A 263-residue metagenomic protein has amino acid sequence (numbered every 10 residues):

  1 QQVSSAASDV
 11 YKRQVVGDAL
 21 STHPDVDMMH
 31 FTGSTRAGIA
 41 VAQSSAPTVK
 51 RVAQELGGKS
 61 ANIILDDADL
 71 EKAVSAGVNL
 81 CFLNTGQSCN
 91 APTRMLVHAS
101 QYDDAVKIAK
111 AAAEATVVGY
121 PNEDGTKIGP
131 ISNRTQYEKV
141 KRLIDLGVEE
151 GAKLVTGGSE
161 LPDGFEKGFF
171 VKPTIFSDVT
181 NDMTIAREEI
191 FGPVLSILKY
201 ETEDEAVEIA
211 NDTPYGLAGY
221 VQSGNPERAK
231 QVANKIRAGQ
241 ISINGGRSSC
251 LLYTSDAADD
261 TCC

Functional and structural regions predicted by a protein language model:
Q1-A7, Y11, Y253-C263: Single conserved hydrophobic/aromatic residue that forms the stacking wall/gate of nucleotide- or nucleobase-binding
A7, S45, A73, A210 (+2 more regions): Small-residue (primarily alanine) positions within well-ordered alpha-helices, especially packing/interaction faces
D9, T32, Y220-Q222: Structural motif
D9-V26: A structured beta-alpha segment of the ubiquitous adenosine-cofactor-binding alpha/beta core
R13-V16, G58, E203: Short helix-initiation/N-cap motifs at beta->coil->alpha
Q14-V15, R36-A37, P47, D103 (+2 more regions): Short alpha-helical
D25-V26, I63, D163, K167-S255: Conserved C-terminal structural/oligomerization subdomain of aldehyde/semialdehyde dehydrogenase
M28, S34-T180, I209, I243: ALDH superfamily catalytic-core signature
